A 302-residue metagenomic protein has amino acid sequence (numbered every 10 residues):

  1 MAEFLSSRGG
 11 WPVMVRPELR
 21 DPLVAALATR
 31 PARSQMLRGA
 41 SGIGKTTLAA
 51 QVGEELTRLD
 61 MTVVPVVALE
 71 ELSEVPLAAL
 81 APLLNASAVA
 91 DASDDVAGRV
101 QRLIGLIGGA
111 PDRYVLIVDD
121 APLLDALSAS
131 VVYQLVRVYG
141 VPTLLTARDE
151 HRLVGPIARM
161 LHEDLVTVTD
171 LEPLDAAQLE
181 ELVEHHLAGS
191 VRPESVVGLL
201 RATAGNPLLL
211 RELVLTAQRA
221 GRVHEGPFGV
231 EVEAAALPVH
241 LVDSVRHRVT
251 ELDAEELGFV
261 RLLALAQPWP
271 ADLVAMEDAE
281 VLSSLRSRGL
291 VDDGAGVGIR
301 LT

Functional and structural regions predicted by a protein language model:
M1-L5: Charged, amphipathic alpha-helical linker segments immediately N-terminal to NTP-binding catalytic cores
G9-A26: N-terminal pre-P-loop "Q-motif" helix
L27-A28, V136, R261-L265: Short, locally clustered residues in the helix-turn-helix/winged-helix DNA-binding domain
R30-Q35: Pre-Walker A (Motif I) flank of P-loop NTPase domains
R38, I43, T47-R113, L123: Conserved phosphate-binding/catalytic loops and adjacent sensor/switch elements of nucleotide-binding enzymes, spanning
S41-I43, Q178, L182, H186 (+1 more regions): Short secondary-structure boundary elements
V118-D119: Hydrophobic residues in beta-strands of the RecA-like P-loop NTPase core, especially within AAA+ ATPase
L127, Y133-S195, L209-E212, H240 (+1 more regions): Alpha-helical sensor/transducer elements of the RecA-like P-loop NTPase core
